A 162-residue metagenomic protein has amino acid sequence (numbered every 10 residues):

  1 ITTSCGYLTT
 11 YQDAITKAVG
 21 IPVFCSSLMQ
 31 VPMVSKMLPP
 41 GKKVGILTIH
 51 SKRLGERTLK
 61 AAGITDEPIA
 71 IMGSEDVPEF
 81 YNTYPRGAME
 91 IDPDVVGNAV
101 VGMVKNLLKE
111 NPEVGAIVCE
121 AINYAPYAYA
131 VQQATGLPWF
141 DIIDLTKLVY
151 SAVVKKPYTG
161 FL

Functional and structural regions predicted by a protein language model:
T3-Q12, F24-Q30, I49-R53, E120-P126 (+1 more regions): Gly/Ser/Thr-rich loops at beta-strand to alpha-helix junctions that form or flank small-molecule/cofactor-binding
Y11-D13, S35, E56-R57, A128-Y129 (+1 more regions): Short glycine-/acidic-enriched loop or helix-start segments at secondary-structure transitions that form or flank
T16-L38, Q132-Y150: Short, acidic/small-residue loops that bind anionic groups at enzyme active sites
P22, K43-I46, I69-I71, G115-A116 (+1 more regions): Structural motif
M37-E75, K155-L162: Short, glycine-/small-residue-rich phosphate/pyrophosphate-handling segment
L54, K60-N111: Active-site rim beta-loop-alpha module in soluble metabolic enzymes
G102-A134, P138-D141, L148: Extended, basic/helix-rich recognition subdomains
